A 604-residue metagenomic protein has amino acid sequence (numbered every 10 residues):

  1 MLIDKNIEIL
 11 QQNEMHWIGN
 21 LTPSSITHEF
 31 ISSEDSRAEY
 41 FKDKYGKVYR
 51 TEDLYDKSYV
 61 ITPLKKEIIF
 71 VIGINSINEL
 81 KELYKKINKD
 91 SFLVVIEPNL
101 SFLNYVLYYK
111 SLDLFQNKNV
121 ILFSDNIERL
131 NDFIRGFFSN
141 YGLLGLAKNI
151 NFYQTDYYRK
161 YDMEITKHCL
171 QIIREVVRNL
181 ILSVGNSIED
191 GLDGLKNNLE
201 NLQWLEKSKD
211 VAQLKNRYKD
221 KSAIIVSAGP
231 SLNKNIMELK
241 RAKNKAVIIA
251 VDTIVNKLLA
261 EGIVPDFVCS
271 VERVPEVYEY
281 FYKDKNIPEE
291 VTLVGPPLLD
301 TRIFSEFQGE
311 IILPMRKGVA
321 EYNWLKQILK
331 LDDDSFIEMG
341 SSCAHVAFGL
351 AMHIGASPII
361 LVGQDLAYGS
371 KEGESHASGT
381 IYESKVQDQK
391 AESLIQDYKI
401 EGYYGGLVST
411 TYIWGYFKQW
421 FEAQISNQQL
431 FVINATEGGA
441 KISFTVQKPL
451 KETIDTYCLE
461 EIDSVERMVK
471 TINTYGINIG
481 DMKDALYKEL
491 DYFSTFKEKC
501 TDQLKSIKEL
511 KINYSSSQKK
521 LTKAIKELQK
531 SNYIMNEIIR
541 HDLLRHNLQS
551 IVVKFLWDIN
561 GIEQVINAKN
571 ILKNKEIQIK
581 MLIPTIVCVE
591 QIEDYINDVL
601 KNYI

Functional and structural regions predicted by a protein language model:
M1-A223, P230-A246, N256-A260, E276-V291 (+4 more regions): N-terminal donor/sugar-recognition subdomains of glycan-related enzymes, prototypically the membrane-proximal stem
K66-I69, L199, K221-I225, P265 (+3 more regions): Short, basic, glycine/proline-bearing loop/turn elements
S91, E97, I254-V255, G262-E272 (+1 more regions): Glycine-rich phosphate/pyrophosphate-binding loops and their adjacent beta-strand/loop elements at enzyme active sites
K110-L112, V264-F267, E272, G309-I311 (+2 more regions): Short secondary-structure boundary/capping segments
V247-I254, L293, A347, G363: Extended, hydrophobic alpha-helical segments in both membrane/secreted and soluble proteins
N286-T292, S370-E392, Q428-F431: Short acidic, glycine/proline-enriched helix-loop-strand junctions
T301-L366: Active-site/ligand-binding-proximal alpha/beta "capping" segment
V386-Y404: Short, flexible loop segments at boundaries between secondary-structure elements
